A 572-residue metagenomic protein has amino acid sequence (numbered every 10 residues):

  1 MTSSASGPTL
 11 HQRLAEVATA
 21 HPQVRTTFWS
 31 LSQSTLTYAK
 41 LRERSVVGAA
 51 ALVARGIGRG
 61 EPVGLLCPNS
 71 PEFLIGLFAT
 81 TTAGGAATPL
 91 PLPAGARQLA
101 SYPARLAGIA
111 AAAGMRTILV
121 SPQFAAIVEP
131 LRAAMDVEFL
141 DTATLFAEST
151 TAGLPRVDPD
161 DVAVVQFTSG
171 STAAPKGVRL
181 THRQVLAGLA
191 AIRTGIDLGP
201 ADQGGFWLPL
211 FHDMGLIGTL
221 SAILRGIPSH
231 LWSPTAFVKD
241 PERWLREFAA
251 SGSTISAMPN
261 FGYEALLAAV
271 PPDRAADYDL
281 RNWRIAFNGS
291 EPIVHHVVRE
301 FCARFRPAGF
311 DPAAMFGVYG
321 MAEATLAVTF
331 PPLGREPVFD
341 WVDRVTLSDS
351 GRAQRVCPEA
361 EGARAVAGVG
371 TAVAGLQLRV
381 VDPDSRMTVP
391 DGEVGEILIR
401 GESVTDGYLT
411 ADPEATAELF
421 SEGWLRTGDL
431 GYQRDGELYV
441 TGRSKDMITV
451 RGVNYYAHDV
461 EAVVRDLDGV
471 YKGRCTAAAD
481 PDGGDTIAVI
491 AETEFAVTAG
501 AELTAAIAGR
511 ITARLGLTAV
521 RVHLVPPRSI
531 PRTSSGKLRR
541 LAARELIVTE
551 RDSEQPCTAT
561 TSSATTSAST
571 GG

Functional and structural regions predicted by a protein language model:
P8, V366-R379, D384-G392, E396-A457: Conserved ATP-binding/catalytic segment of the ANL
Q12-T37, A163-V165, T172, G320 (+1 more regions): AMP-dependent adenylate-forming
P22, F139, S149-F167, A173-A174 (+2 more regions): Conserved pre-ATP/AMP-binding loop-to-beta segment of ANL
R25-F78, G95-Y102, R156, L180-R183: Conserved AMP-binding/adenylate-forming core of the ANL superfamily
L186-Q203, F211-T254, A269-R274: Conserved AMP-binding/adenylation subdomain of ANL enzymes
A250-A257, A269-G362, Q377, R386: Gly/Ser/Thr-rich phosphate-binding loop
S256, G401, D406-G407, L430-L515: AMP-binding/adenylate-forming catalytic core of the ANL superfamily
A478, A488-V489, A508-T561: Conserved C-terminal "lid"/linker of ANL adenylate-forming enzymes
